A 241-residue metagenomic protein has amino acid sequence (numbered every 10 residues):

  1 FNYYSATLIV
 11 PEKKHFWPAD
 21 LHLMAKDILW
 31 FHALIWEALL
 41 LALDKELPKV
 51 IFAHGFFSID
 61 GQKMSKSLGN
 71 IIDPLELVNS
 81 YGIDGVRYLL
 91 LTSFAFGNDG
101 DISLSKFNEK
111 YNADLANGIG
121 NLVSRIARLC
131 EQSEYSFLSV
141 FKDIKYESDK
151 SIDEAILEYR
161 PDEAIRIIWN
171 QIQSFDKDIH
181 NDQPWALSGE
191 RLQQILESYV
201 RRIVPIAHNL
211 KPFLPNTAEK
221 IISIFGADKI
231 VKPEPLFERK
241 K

Functional and structural regions predicted by a protein language model:
F1-Q132, L138-V140, I168: Structured secondary-structure scaffolds
E12-K14, V123-I152, I172-G189: Conserved, charged catalytic cores of large soluble enzymes
A33, I71-P74, I83, D149 (+4 more regions): Alpha-helix initiation and N-capping motif
F57-M64, A113-D114, D143-K150, G226-P233: Short, mixed-charge aromatic SLiMs
K66-E76, D149-L157, P161: Long, acidic, intrinsically disordered low-complexity segments
D99-S103, E147-E154: Short, charged/polar, low-complexity loop and linker segments that flank or interrupt alpha-helical bundles
D114-N121, E147, E163, N170 (+1 more regions): Generic recognition of short, well-ordered alpha-helical interface segments
E154, Y159, R166-K241: Basic, alpha-helical terminal appendages of large translation-related enzymes
